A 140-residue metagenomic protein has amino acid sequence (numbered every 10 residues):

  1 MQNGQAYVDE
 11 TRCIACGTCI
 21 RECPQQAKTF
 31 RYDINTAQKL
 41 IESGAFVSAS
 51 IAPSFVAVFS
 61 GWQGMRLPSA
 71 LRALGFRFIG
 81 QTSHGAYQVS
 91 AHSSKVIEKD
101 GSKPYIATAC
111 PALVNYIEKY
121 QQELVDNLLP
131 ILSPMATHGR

Functional and structural regions predicted by a protein language model:
M1-I14, T18-I34: Iron-sulfur cluster-binding cysteine motifs and their immediate structural context in ferredoxin-like electron-transfer
R31-R140: Iron-sulfur-associated redox domains of electron-transfer enzymes in respiratory and anaerobic energy metabolism
